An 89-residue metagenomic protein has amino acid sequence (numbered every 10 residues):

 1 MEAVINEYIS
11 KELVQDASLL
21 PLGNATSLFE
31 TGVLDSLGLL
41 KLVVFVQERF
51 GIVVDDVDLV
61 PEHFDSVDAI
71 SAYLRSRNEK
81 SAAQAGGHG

Functional and structural regions predicted by a protein language model:
M1-V33, V43, E48-G89: Phosphopantetheine-dependent thiolation modules in NRPS/PKS and related acyl-activating systems
S36: Catalytic nucleophile serine of serine hydrolases, specifically the conserved "nucleophile elbow" pentapeptide
L40: Conserved catalytic core of two-component sensor histidine kinases
